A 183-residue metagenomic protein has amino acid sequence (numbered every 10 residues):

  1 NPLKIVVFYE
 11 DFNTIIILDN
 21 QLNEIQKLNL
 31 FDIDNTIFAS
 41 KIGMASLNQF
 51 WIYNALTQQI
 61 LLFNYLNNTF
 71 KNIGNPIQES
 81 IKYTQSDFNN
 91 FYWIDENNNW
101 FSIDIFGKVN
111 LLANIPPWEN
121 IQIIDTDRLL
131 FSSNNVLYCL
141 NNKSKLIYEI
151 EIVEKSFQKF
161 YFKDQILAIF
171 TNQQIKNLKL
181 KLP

Functional and structural regions predicted by a protein language model:
P2-D34: Hydrophobic/aromatic-rich structural module bridging two neighboring secondary-structure elements via a short loop
L3-Y9, I15, G43-N54, F88-D95 (+5 more regions): Short beta-strand elements that form the blades of beta-propeller/WD-repeat-like and other beta-sheet-rich scaffold
T14-I16, Q59-L61, W100-S102, L137-C139 (+1 more regions): WD40 beta-propeller blade core
D19-N23, N64-N68, D104-K108, L140-K145 (+1 more regions): Short loop/turn segments that connect beta-strands within beta-propeller blades
N29-N35, N72-Q78, N110-P116, E149-E154: Surface loop/turn motifs at the tips and blade-to-blade linkers of beta-strand repeat domains
N35-G43, Q78-F88, P116-T126, E154-Q165: Repeated scaffold domains used in trafficking and secretory/extracellular systems, primarily beta-propellers
T36-T84: Hydrophobic, well-structured mid-protein blocks that either form specific transmembrane helices
N99-V153: Intrinsically disordered, low-complexity segments enriched in Gly and acidic/Ser/Thr residues that form flexible
